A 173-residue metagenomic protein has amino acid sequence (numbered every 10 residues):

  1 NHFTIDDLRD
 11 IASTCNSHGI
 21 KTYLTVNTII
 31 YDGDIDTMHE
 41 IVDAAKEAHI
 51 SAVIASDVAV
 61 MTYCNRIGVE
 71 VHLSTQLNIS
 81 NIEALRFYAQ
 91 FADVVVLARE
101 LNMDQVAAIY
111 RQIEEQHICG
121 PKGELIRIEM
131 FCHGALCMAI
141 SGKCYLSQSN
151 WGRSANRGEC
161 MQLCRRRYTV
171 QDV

Functional and structural regions predicted by a protein language model:
N1-I79, E83, V96, D104-V106 (+1 more regions): Active-site pocket-lining/capping segments in soluble small-molecule metabolic enzymes
